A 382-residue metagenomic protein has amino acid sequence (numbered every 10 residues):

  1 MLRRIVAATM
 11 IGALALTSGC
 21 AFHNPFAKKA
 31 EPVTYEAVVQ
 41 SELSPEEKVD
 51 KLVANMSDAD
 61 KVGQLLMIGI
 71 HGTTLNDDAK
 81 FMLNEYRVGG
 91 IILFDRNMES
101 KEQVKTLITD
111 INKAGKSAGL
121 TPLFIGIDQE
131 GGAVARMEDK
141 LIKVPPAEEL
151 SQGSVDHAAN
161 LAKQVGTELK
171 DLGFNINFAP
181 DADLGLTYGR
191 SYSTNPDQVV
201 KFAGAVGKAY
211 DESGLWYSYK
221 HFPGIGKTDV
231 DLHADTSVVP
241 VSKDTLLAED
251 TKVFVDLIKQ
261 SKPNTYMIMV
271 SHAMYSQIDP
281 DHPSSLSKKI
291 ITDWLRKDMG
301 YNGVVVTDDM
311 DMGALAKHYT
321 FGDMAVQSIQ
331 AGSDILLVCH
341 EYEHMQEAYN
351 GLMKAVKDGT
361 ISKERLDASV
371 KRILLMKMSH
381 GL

Functional and structural regions predicted by a protein language model:
M1-F26: Sec-dependent N-terminal signal peptides of Gram-positive bacterial secreted proteins and lipoproteins
A21-P122, Q129-A135: N-terminal hydrophobic targeting/anchoring segments and the immediately downstream early-domain regions of hydrolases
S57, S100-K116, T194, Q198-T360 (+2 more regions): Second-shell residues forming the walls of enzyme active-site clefts
G63-I70, V88-L93, L123-Q129, I176-A179 (+5 more regions): Hydrophobic faces of well-ordered beta-strands that scaffold small-molecule active sites in alpha/beta enzyme cores
H71-E85, H157-E168, A248-D256, Y319-Q327: Short, acidic/polar
H71-T73, R96, E130-G132, D181-D183 (+3 more regions): Active-site beta-loop-alpha junctions enriched in small/polar residues
N112-I142, L161-D181, G207-G224: Glycine-rich, aromatic-flanked loop segments that form ligand/cofactor-binding clefts across common enzyme folds
L141-S154: A charged helix-plus-loop insertion that forms the helical arch/lid used to bind and gate nucleic-acid substrates
